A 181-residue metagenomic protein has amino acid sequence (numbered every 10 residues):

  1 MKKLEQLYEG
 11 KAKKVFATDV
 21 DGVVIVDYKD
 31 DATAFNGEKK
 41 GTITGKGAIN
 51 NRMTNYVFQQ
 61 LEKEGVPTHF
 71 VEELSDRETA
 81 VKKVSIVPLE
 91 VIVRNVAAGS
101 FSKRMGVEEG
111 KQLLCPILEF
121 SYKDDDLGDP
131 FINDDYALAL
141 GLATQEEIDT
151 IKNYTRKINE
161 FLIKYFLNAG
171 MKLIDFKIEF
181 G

Functional and structural regions predicted by a protein language model:
K2-Y122: Active-site loop/lid in soluble adenylation, ligation, and acyl-transfer enzymes
L7, Y28-K29, I163, F176-G181: Unusually extended, aromatic-enriched hydrophobic runs near protein termini
E38-A48, F131-Y154: Short histidine-centered catalytic/ligand-binding loop motif
F58, D134, I163: Short glycine-/small-residue-rich flexible loop motifs, especially phosphate/cofactor-binding loops
E62, L138, L167: Short polybasic/polar patches that bind polyanions
E72-R77, L167-G181: A short glycine-rich, hydrophobically flanked beta-strand micro-motif that places a catalytic Asp/Glu for divalent metal
G106-E146: Anionic ligand-binding catalytic core segments
L142-I174: A long amphipathic alpha-helix within ATP-dependent nucleotide-binding catalytic cores
